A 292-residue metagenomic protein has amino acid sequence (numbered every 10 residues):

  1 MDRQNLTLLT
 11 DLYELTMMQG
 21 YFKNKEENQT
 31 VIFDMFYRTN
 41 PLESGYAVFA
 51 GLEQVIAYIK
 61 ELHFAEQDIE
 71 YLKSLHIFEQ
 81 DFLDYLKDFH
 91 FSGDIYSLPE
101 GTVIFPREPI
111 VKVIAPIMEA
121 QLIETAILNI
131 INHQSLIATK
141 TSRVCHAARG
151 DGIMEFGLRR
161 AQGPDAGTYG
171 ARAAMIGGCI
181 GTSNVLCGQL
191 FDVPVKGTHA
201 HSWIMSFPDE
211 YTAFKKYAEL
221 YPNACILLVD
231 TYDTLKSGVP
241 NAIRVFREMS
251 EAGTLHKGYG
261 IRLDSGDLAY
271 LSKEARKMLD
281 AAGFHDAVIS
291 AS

Functional and structural regions predicted by a protein language model:
M1-N223, S250-A252: Ordered alpha/beta subdomains of enzyme catalytic regions
S202-S292: Glycine-rich phosphate/ribose-binding loops and adjacent secondary-structure elements that form binding surfaces
